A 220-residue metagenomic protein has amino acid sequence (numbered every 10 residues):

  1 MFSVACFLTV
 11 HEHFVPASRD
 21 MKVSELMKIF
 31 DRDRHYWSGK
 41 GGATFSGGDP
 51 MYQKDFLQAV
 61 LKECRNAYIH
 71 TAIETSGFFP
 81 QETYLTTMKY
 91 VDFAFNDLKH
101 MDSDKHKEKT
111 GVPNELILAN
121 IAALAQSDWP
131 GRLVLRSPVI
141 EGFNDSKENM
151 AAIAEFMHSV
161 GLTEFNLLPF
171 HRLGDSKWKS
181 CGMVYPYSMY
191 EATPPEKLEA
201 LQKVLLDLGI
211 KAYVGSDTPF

Functional and structural regions predicted by a protein language model:
M1-S18: Iron-sulfur cluster-binding cysteine motifs and their immediate structural context in ferredoxin-like electron-transfer
H11-E12, F30, R34, G209: Structural signal for hydrophobic packing residues in well-ordered secondary-structure cores of soluble enzyme domains
E12, G42-A43, S103, M183-Y187: A short, mixed-charge helix-start or loop-turn motif at secondary-structure junctions
V15-S18, D49, K109, G142 (+1 more regions): Pocket-edge positions in alpha/beta enzyme catalytic cores
S24-G174: Conserved AdoMet/S-adenosylmethionine-binding subsite of the radical SAM
K28, V139-F220: Auxiliary Fe-S-binding modules of radical SAM enzymes
